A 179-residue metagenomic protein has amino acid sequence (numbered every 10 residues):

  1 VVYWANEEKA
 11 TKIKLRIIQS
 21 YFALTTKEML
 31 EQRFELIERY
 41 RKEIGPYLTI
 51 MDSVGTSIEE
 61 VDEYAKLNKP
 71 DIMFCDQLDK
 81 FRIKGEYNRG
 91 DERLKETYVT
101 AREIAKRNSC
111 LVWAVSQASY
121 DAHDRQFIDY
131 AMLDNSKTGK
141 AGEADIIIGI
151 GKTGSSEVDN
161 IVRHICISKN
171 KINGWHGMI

Functional and structural regions predicted by a protein language model:
V1-K69, I83, I179: Cytosolic-facing regulatory segments adjacent to core modules
V2, K14, I18, D62-K66 (+6 more regions): Generic hydrophobic alpha-helical scaffold/packing signal
W4-N6, M51-S53, C75-D76, V115-S116 (+2 more regions): Generic beta-strand/beta-sheet core signal
K9-I13, I58, K80-K84, Y120-H123 (+2 more regions): Flexible loop/turn segments at secondary-structure boundaries
K9-I13, R33-L36, S57-V61, F74 (+4 more regions): Helical mechanochemical/support elements of P-loop NTPase systems and associated helical scaffolds
R16-Q19, A65, Y87-G90, Q126-Y130 (+1 more regions): Short, glycine/charged-enriched secondary-structure capping and boundary segments
L48-R107: Phosphate-binding/switch loop-helix module in NTP-utilizing enzymes
E96-I179: Phosphate-binding/switch region of NTP-binding enzymes
